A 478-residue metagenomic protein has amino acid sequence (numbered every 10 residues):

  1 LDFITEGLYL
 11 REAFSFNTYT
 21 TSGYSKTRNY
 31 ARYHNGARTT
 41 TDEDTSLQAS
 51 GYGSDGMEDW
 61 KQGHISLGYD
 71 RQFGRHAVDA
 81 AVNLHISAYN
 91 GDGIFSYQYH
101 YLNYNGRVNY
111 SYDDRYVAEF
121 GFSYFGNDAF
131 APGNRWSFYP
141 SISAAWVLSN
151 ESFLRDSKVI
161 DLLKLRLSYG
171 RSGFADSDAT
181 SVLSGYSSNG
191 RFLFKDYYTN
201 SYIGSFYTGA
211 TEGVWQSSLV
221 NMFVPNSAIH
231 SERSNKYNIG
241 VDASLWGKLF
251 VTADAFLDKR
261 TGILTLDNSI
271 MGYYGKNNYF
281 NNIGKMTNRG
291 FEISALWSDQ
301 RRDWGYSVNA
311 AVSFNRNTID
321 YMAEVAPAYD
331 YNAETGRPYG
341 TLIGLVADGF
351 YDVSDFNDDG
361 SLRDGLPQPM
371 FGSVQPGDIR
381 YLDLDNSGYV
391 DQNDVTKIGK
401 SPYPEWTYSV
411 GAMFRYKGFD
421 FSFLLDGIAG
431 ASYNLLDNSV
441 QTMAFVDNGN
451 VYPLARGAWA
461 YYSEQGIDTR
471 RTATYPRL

Functional and structural regions predicted by a protein language model:
L1-T27, T40-L342, V410, L478: Extracellular/periplasmic, surface-exposed regions of secreted and cell-surface proteins
R11, S22-Y24, D176-S177, S354 (+2 more regions): Short helix/loop capping segments that flank catalytic or ligand/cofactor-binding pockets
T27-A31, H100, V325-P327, D426-A429 (+1 more regions): Short Gly/aromatic-enriched secondary-structure transition segments
N29-D44, L436-V446, N450-Y452: C-terminal or late-domain output modules
N109, S307, S401-A429, A455-Q465 (+1 more regions): Conserved C-terminal beta-signal and adjacent last beta-strands/turns of outer-membrane beta-barrel proteins
Y169, D254-L257, D394, F423-A429: Active-site proximal loops enriched in glycine and acidic residues that flank catalytic Cys/His/Asp and coordinate
A179-D196, Q300-P402, V440-T442, N450-Y452 (+1 more regions): Conserved small-residue
